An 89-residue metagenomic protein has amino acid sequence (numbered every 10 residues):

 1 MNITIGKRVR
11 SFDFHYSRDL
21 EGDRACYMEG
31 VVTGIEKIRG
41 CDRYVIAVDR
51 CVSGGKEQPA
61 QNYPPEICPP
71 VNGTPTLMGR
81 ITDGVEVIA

Functional and structural regions predicted by a protein language model:
M1-E21: Short coil-to-beta transition motif at edge beta-strands of beta-rich domains
T4, C41, R80-T82: Compositionally biased, low-complexity intrinsically disordered regions
G6, E29-V32, M78: Conserved beta-strand residues within beta-sheet cores
E21-E36: Short beta-strand-centered aromatic/proline hotspots
M28, D42-Y44: Short beta-strand micro-motifs in enzyme catalytic cores
G34-R39, V52: A generic structural motif
V45-A89: Intrinsically disordered, low-complexity, charged/polar segments
